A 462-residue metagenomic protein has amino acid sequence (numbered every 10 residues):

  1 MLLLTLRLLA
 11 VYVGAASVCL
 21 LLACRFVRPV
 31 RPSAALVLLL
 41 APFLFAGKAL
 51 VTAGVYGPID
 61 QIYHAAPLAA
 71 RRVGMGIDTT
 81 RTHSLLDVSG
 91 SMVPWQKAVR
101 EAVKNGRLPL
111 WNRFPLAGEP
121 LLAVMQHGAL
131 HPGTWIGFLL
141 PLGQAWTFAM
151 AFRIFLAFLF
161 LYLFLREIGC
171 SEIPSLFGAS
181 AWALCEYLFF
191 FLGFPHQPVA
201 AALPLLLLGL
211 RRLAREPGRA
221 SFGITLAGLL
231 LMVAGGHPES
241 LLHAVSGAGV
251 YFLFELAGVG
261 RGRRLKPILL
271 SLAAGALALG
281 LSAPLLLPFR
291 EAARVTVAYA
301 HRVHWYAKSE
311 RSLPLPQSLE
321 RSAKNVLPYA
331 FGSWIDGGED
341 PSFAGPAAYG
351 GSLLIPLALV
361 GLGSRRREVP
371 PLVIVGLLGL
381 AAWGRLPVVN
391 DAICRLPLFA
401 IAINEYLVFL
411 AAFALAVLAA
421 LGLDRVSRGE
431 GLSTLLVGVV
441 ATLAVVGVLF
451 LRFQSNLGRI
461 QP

Functional and structural regions predicted by a protein language model:
M1-V27, R31, A35, P195 (+9 more regions): Contiguous transmembrane helix-bundle modules in multi-pass membrane proteins
L4-T5, A117, H127-L159, L192-P198 (+2 more regions): Loop-to-helix entry region of an early transmembrane alpha helix in multi-pass inner-membrane enzymes
V11-A16, M125-A129, Q144-L161, P346-L359 (+1 more regions): Hydrophobic alpha-helical transmembrane segments
S33-L86, A274-E291, A381: Transmembrane signal-anchor helices characteristic of membrane glycosylation enzymes that use polyprenol
L38, L156-I168, E172-A257, L270-R290 (+2 more regions): Membrane-embedded helix bundles of polyisoprenyl
F43-G54, V103, V124, I136-Q144 (+7 more regions): Membrane-interface helix-loop junctions at the exits of transmembrane helices
I62-V103, R107, A283-G363, P387 (+3 more regions): Periplasmic/ER-lumenal interhelical loops and adjacent helix-loop junctions in multi-pass membrane proteins
L86-I136, V326, L378: Conserved oxyanion/phosphate-binding beta-strand-loop segments in alpha/beta enzyme cores
